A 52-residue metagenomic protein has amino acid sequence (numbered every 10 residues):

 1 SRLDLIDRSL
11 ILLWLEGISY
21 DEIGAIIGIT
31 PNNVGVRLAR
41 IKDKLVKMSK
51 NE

Functional and structural regions predicted by a protein language model:
R2-E22: Short amphipathic alpha helix immediately N-terminal
D21, I27-N51: DNA-recognition helix of helix-turn-helix
